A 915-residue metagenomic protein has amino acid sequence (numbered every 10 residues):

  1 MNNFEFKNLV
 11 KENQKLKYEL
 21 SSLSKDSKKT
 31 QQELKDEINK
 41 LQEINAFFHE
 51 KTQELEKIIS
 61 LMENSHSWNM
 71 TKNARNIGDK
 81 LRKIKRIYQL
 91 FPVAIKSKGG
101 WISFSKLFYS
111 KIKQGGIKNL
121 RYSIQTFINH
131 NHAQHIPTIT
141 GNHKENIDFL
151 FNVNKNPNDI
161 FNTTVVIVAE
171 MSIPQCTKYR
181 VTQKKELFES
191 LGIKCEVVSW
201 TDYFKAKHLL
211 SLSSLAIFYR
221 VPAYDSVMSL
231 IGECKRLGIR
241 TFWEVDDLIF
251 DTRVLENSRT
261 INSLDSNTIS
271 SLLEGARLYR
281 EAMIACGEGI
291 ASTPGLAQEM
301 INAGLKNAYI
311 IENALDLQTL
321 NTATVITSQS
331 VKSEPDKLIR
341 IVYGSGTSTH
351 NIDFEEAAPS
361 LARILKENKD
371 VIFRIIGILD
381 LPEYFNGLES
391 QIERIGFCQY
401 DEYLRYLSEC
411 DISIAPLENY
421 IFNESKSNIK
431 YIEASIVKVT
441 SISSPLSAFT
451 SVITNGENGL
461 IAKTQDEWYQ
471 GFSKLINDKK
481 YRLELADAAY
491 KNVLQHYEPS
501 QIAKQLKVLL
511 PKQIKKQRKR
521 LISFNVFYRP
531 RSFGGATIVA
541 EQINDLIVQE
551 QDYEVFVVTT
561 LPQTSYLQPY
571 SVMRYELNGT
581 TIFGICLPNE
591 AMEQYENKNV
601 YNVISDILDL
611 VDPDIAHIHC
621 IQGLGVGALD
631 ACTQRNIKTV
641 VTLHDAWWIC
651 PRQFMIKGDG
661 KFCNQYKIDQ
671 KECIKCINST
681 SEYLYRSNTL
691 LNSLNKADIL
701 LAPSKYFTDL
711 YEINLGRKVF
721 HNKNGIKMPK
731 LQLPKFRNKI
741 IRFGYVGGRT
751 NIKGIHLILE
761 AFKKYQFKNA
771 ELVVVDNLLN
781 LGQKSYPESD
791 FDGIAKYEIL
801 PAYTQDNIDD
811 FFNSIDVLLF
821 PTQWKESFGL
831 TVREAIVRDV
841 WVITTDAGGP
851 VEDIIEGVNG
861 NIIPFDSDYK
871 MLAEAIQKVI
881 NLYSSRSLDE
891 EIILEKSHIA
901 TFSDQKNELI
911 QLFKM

Functional and structural regions predicted by a protein language model:
M1-N146: Boundary detector for helix-to-coil junctions that initiate low-complexity/charged tails
K7-L9, Q14, I117-W200, I364-E367 (+2 more regions): N-terminal subdomain of nucleotide-sugar transferases
A169-L191, L315-S408, R742-P787: Conserved catalytic-core segment of nucleotide-activated headgroup transferases in glycan assembly
Y203, I378-L381, Q391-C410, E418-Y420 (+4 more regions): Conserved active-site histidine-acidic residue motif and adjacent donor-binding/catalytic loop of glycosyltransferases
E233-R236, S266-G289, C663-I699: Membrane-proximal helix-turn-helix segments that form the acceptor-binding/catalytic region of lipid-linked
D251, I352-E355, Q399-D401, R405-Y406 (+4 more regions): Nucleotide-sugar-dependent
I453-D466, K474-K479, E856-G857, N861-Y869 (+1 more regions): Conserved acidic donor-binding segment of nucleotide-sugar-dependent glycosyltransferases
K480-L510, S867, M871, S884-K914: A charged, aromatic-enriched C-terminal amphipathic alpha-helix characteristic of glycosyltransferases across folds
